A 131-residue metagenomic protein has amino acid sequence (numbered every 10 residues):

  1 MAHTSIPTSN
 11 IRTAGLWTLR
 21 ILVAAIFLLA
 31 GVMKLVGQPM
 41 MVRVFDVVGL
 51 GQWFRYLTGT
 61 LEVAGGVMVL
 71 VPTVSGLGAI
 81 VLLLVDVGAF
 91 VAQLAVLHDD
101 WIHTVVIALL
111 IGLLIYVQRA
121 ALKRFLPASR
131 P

Functional and structural regions predicted by a protein language model:
M1-V32, V71-P131: Extended, low-polarity transmembrane helix blocks
T13-A14, V36, V48, T60-L61 (+1 more regions): A short linear-motif detector with a strong N-terminal bias
R20, L35-D46, L61-P72: Short juxtamembrane and helix-loop transition motifs at transmembrane-helix boundaries in membrane proteins
I26-F54, T58: Solvent-exposed, well-ordered loop and adjacent helix/strand elements within mature globular domains that form
G31, G49, G59, G65-G66 (+2 more regions): Glycine-centered flexibility sites
D46-F54, V69-G78: Short, amphipathic, aromatic/basic-enriched membrane-interface segments that mark the entry/exit of transmembrane
